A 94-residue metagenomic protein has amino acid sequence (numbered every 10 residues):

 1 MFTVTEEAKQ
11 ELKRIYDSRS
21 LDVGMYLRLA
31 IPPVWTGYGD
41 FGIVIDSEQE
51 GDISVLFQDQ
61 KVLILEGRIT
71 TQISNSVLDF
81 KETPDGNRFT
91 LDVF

Functional and structural regions predicted by a protein language model:
M1-R19: Long, hydrophobic N-terminal alpha-helical segment
R14-L27, L56-F57: Short, low-complexity, intrinsically disordered N-terminal segments
D22-E48: Short, structured protein-protein interaction patches enriched in aromatics and acidic/basic residues, typified by
G39-F94: Detector for the mature cores of small, proteolytically processed and post-translationally modified peptide effectors
